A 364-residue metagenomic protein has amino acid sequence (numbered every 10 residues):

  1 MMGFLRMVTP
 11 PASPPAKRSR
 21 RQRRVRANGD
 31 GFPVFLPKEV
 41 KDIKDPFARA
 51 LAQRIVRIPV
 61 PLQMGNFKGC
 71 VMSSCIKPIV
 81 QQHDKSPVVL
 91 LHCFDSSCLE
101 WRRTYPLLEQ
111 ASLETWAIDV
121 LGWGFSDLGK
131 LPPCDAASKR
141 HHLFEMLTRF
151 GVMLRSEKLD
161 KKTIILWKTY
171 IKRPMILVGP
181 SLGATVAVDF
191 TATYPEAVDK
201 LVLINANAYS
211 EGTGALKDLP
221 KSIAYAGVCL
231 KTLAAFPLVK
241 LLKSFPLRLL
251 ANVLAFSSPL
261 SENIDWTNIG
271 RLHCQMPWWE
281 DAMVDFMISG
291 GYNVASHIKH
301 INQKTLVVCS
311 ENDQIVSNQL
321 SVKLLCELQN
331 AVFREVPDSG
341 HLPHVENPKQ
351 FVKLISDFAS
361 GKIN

Functional and structural regions predicted by a protein language model:
M1-A27: N-terminal chloroplast transit peptides
D45-Q82, Q110-G179, Y194, G214 (+1 more regions): Active-site loop/oxyanion-hole signature of alpha/beta-hydrolase fold enzymes
K85, C93-R103, T115: Serine-hydrolase catalytic-loop signature spanning alpha/beta hydrolases and amidase-signature enzymes
V188, A192-L238: Flexible "cap/lid" loop of the alpha/beta hydrolase fold
G212-G214, A234-Q303: Conserved alpha/beta-hydrolase catalytic His-Asp/Glu region
I301, V307-C309, D313: Short beta-strand/loop motif that positions the catalytic acidic residue of the alpha/beta-hydrolase fold
Q303, S317-C326: Short alpha-helix in the alpha/beta-hydrolase fold that links the catalytic acid
Q329-N364: Catalytic active-site module of serine/aspartate enzymes centered on a nucleophile-bearing elbow/loop
